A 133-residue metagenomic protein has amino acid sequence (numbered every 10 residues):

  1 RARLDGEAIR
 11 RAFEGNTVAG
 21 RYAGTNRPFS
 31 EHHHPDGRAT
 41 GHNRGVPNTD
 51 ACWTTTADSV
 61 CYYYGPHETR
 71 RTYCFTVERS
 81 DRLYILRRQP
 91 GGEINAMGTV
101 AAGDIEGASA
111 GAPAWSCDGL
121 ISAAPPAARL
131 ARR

Functional and structural regions predicted by a protein language model:
R1-D50, Y62-R133: Lipid interaction determinants
T56-V60: Short, conserved beta-turn/loop elements at beta-strand boundaries and strand-helix junctions
